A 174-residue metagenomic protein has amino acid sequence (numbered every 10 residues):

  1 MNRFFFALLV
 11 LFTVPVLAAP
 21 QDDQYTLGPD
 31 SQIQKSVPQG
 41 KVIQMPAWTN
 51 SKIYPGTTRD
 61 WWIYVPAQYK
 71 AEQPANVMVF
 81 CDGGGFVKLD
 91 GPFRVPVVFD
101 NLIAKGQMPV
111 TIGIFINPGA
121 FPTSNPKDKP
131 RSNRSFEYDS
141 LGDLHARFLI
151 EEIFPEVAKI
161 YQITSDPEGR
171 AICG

Functional and structural regions predicted by a protein language model:
M1-F4: Positively charged n-region of N-terminal signal peptides that target proteins for export
F6-P15: Bacterial N-terminal signal peptides
A19-G174: Non-catalytic cap/lid and distal C-terminal segments of serine-dependent acyl enzymes
